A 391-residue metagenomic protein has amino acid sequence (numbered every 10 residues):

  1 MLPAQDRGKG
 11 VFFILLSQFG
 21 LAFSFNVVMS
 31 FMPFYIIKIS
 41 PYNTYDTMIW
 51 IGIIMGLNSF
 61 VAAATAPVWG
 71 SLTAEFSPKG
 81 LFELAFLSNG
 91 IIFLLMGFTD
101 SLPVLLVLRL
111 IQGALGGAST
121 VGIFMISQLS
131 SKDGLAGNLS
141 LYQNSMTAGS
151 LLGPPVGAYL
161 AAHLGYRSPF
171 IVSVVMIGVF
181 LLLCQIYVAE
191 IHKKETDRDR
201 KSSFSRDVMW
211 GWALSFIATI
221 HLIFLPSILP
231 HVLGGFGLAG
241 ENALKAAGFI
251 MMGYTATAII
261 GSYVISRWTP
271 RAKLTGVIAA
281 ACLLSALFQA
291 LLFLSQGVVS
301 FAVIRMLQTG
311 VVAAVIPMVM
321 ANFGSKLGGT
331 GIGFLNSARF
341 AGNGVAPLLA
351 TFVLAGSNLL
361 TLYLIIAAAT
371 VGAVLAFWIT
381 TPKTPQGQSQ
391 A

Functional and structural regions predicted by a protein language model:
F31-M48, S227-K245: Short amphipathic helix-loop junctions that connect adjacent transmembrane helices in Major Facilitator Superfamily/SLC
I53-W69, M252-V264: Central cavity-lining transmembrane alpha-helices of secondary-active solute carriers, predominantly the Major
A64-M96: Conserved MFS/SLC helix-loop-helix module at the cytosolic interface between two early adjacent transmembrane helices
T65-S77, I260-K273, L354: Helix-to-loop junctions at the C-terminal end of transmembrane segments in multipass secondary transporters
S77, F98-D100, L294-Q296: Helix-breaking motifs and short loop linkers at transmembrane-helix boundaries and internal kinks in secondary membrane
L108-M146: Cytoplasmic helix-loop-helix junction between adjacent transmembrane helices in 12-TM secondary transporters
A118-S130, A313-L327: Intracellular juxtamembrane helix-capping segments at the cytosolic ends of symmetry-related transmembrane helices
T275-I316: C-terminal transmembrane helical hairpin of 12-TM major facilitator-type secondary transporters
